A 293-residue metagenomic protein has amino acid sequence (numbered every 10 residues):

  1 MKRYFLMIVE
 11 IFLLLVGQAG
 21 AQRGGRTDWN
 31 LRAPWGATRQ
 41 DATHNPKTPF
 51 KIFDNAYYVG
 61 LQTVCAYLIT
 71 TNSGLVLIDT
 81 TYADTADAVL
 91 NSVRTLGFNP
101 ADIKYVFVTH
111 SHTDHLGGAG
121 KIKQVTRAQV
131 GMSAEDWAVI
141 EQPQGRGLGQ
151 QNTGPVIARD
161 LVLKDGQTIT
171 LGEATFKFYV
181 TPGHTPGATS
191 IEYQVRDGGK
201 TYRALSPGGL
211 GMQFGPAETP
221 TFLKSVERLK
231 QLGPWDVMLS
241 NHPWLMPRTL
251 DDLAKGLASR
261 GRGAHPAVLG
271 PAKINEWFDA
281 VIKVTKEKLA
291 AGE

Functional and structural regions predicted by a protein language model:
M1-Y4: Positively charged n-region of N-terminal signal peptides that target proteins for export
M7-V16: Bacterial N-terminal signal peptides
A19-W35, R146-G149, R260-H265, K273 (+2 more regions): Disordered, low-complexity segments in secreted/periplasmic proteins that are enriched in proline
G24-R26, R32-A37, N45-P46, K51-F53 (+5 more regions): Metallo-beta-lactamase
A42-L96, P100, S190-G209: Conserved beta-strand hairpin/beta-sheet module of binuclear metal-dependent hydrolase folds, prominently
N55, I69, D79, H110 (+6 more regions): Divalent metal-coordination and catalytic microenvironments
A56, D84-D87, R94-T168, L253 (+2 more regions): Active-site HxH/HxHxD metal-binding segment of metal-dependent hydrolases
L75, T81-D84, A158-D160, T168-T170 (+1 more regions): Metallo-beta-lactamase
